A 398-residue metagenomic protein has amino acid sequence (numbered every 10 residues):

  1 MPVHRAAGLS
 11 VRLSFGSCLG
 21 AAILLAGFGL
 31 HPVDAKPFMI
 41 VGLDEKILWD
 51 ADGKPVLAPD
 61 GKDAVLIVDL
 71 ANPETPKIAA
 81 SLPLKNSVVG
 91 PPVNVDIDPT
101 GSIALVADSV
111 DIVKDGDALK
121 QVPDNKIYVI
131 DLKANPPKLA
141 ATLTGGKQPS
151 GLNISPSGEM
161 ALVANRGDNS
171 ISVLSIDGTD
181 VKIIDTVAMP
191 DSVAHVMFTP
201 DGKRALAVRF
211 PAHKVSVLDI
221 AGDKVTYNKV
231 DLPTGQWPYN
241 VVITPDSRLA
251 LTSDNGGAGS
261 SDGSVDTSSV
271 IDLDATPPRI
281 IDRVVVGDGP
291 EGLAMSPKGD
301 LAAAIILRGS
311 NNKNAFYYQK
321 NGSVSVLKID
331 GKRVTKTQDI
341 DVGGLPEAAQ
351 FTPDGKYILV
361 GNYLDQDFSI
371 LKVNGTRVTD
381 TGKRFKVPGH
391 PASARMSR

Functional and structural regions predicted by a protein language model:
M1-L13: N-terminal secretory signal peptides that target proteins for export/translocation
H4-A6, A21, D34, I78: Intrinsically disordered, low-complexity segments enriched in proline/serine/threonine
S10, S14-G29: Bacterial N-terminal signal peptides
F28, P32-R398: Predominantly soluble domains enriched in secretory-pathway, periplasmic, or organellar proteins
